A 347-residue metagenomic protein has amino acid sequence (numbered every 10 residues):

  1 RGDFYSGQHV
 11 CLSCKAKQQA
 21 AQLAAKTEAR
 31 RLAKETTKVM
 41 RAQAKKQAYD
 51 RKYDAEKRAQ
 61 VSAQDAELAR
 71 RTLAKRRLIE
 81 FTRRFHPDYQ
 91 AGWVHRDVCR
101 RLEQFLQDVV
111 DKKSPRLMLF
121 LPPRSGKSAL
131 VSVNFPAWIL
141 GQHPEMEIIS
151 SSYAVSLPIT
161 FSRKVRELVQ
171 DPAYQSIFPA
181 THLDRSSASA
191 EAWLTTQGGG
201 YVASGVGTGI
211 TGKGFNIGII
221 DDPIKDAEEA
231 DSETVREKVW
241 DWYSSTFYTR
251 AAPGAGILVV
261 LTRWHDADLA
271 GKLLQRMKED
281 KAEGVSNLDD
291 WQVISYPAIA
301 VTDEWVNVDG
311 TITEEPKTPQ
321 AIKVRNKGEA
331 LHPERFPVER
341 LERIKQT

Functional and structural regions predicted by a protein language model:
F4-K17: Cysteine-rich micro-motifs
L23-S114: N-terminal accessory segments
Q90-H95, K127-S128, S132, R236-V239: Phosphate/oxyanion-binding active-site loops and adjacent basic polyanion-contact surfaces
S114, L119-I177: Conserved P-loop
R116-M118, E147-I149, G200, I217 (+1 more regions): Residue-level preference for the first positions of well-ordered beta-strands
S151-I210: Conserved nucleotide-state-sensing and coupling region of NTP-binding domains
A190-T246: Conserved RecA-like ASCE ATPase "motif II neighborhood" in helicase/translocase motors
E228-T347: Non-catalytic, compositionally simple segments
